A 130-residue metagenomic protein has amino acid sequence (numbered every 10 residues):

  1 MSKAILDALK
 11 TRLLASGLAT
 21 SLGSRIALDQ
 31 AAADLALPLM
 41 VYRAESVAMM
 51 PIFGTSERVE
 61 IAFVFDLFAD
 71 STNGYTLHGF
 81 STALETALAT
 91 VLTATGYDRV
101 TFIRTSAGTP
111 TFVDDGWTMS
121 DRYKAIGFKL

Functional and structural regions predicted by a protein language model:
M1-R25, Q30, R43-L130: Charged, amphipathic alpha-helical segments and their flanking helix caps
L35-E45: Charged, often glycine-rich, active-site loop that binds/positions anionic groups
